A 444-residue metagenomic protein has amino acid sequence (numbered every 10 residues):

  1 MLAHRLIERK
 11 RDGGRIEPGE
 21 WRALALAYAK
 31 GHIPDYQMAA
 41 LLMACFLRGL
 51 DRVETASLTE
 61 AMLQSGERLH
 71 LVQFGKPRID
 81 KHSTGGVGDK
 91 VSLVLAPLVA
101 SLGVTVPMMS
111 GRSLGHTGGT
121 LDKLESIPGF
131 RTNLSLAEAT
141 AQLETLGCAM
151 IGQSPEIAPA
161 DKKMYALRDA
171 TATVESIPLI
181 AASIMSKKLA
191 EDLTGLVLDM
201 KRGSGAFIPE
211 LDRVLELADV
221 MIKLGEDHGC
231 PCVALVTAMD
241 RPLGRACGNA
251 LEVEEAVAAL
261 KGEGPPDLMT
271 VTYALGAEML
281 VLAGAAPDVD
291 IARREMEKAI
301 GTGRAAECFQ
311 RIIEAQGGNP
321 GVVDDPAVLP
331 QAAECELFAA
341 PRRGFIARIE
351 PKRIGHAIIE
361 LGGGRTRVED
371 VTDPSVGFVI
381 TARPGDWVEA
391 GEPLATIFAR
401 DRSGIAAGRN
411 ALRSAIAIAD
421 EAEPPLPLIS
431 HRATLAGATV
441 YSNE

Functional and structural regions predicted by a protein language model:
M1-G88, S101, C308-N319, A433-A436 (+1 more regions): Acidic, glycine/proline-rich low-complexity segments that act as flexible tails and inter-domain linkers
R5, K10, R15-E17, Y28 (+5 more regions): Well-ordered secondary-structure scaffolds
L47-R48, L93-P107, K187-D192, D227-H228 (+1 more regions): Alpha-helix C-terminal capping segments
P77-H116: Glycine/serine-rich anion-binding loops at beta->alpha junctions that coordinate negatively charged ligand groups
S92, S110, T117-D122, S154-P155 (+5 more regions): Short acidic, glycine/serine/threonine-rich loops at helix termini
M109, L143, I151-S154, I184 (+2 more regions): Short beta-strand segments
K123-A149, D219-G225, G229: A glycine-rich helix N-cap at a beta->alpha junction
E144-E191: Phosphate/diphosphate-binding glycine-rich loops and adjacent basic-rich segments that engage nucleotide
